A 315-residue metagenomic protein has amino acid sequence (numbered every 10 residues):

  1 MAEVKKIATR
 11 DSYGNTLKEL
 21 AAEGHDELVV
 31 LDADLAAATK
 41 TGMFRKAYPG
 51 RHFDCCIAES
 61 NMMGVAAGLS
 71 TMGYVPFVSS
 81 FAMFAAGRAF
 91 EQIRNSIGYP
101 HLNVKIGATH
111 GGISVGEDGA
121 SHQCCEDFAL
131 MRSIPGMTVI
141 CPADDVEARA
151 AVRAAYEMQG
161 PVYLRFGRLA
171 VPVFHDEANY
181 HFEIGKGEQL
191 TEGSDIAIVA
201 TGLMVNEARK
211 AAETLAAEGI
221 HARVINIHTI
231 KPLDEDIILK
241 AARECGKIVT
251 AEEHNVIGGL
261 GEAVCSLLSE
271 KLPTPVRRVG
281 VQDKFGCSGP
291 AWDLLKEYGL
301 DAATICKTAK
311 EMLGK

Functional and structural regions predicted by a protein language model:
M1-R165, A170, H181, T304: Thiamine diphosphate
D11, L35-G42, K46, V115-G116 (+1 more regions): Thiamine diphosphate
